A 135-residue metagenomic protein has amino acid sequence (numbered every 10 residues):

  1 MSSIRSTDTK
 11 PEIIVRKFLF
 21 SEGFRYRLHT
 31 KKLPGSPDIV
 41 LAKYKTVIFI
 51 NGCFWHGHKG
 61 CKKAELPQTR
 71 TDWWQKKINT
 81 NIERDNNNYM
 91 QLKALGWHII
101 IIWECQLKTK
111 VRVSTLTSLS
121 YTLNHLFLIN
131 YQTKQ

Functional and structural regions predicted by a protein language model:
M1-I101, C105-Q135: Nucleic-acid endo/exonuclease domains
